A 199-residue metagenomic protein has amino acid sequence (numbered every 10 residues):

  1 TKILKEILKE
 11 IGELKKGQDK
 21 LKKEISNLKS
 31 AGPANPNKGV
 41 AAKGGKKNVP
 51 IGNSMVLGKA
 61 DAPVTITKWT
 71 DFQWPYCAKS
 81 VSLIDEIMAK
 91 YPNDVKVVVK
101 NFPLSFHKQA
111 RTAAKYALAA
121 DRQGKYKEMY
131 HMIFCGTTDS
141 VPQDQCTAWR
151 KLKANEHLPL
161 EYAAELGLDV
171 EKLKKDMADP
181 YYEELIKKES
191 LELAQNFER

Functional and structural regions predicted by a protein language model:
T1-Q109, Y182-F197: Extracytoplasmic thiol/disulfide redox context detector
E24, L104-R199: Cysteine-centric redox/oxidoreductase cores and disulfide-bonded domains
